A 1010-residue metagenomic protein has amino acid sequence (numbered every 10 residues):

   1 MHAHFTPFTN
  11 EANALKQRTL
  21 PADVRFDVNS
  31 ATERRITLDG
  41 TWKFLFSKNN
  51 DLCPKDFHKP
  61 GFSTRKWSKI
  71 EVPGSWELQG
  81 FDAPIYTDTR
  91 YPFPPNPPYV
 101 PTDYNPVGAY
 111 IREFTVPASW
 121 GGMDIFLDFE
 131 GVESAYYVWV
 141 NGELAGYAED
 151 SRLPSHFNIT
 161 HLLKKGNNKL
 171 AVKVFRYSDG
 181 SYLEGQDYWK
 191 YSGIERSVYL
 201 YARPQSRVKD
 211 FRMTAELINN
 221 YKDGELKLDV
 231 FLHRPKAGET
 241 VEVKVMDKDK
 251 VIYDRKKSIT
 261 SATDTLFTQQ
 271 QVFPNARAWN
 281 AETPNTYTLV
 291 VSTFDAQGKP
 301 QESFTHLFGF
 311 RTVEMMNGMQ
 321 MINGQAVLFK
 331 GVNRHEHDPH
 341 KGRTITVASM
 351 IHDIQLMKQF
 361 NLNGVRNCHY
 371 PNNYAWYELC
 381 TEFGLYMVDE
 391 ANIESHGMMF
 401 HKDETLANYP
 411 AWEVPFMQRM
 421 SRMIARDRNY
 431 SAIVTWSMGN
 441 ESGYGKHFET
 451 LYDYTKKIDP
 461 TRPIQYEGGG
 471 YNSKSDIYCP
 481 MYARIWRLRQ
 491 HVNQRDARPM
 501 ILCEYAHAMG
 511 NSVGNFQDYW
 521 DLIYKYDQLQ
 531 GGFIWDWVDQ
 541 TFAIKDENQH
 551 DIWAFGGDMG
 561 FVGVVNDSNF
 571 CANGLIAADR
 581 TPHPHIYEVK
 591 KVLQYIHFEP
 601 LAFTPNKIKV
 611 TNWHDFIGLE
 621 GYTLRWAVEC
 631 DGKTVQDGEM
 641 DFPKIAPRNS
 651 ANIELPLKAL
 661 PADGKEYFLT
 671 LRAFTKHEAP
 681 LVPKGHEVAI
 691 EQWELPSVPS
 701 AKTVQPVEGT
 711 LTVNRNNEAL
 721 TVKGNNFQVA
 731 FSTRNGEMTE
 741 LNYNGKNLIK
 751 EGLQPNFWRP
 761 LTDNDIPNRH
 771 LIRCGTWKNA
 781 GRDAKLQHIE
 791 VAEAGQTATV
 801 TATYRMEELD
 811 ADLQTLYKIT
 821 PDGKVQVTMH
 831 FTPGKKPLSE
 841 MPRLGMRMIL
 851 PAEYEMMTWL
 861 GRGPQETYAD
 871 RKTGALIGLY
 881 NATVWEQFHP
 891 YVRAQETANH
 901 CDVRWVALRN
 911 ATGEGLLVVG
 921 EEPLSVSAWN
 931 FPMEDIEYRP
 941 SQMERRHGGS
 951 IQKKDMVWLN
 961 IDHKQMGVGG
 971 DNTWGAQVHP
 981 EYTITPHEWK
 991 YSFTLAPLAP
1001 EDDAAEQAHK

Functional and structural regions predicted by a protein language model:
M1-A12, D27-N29, A145-G146, K165 (+6 more regions): Glycine/proline-rich low-complexity spacer/linker segments in large multi-domain proteins
H2-S30, Q79-D82, T89, F93 (+3 more regions): Extended substrate-binding grooves/exosites of carbohydrate-active enzymes
V28, K43-S47, S75-Q79, A83 (+5 more regions): Accessory beta-strand-rich segments of carbohydrate-active enzymes
L78-G80, G131, R176, N280 (+3 more regions): Beta-strand/loop-rich accessory regions of lumenal/periplasmic or secreted enzymes, predominantly carbohydrate-active
K164-N167, F231-E314, Y667-E708: Extended acidic/polar, glycine-enriched regions that form or flank non-catalytic beta-rich accessory modules
Q186-V208, Q549-K609, W613-K633, P643-N649 (+9 more regions): Catalytic cores of secreted or luminal carbohydrate-active enzymes
H233-E239, D615-Y622, P837-E840: A short beta-turn/strand-edge loop motif at beta-sheet boundaries
K256-N275, G632-D663: Intrinsically disordered, low-complexity Pro/Gly/Ser/Thr-rich segments with frequent PxxP/GP/PP motifs and embedded
